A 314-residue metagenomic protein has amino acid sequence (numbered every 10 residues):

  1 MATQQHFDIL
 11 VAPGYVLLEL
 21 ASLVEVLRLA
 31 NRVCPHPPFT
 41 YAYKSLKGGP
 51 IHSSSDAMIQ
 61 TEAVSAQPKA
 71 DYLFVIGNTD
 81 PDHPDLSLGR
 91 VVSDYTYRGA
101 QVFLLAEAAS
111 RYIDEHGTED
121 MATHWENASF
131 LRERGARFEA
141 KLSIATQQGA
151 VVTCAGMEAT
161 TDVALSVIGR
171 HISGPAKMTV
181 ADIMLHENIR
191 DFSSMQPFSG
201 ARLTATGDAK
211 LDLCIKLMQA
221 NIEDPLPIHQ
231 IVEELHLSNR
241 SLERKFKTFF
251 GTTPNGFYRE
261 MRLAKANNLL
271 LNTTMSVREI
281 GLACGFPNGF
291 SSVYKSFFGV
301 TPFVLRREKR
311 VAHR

Functional and structural regions predicted by a protein language model:
A2-S65: N-terminal beta1-alpha1 cap of cysteine-dependent amidohydrolase-like domains
A42-V102: Flexible gly/pro-rich beta->alpha loop and the following alpha-helix that scaffold active-site loops
R90-E126: Catalytic nucleophile loop
G117-S143: A conserved active-site-flanking secondary-structure segment within enzyme catalytic domains
L142-H186: Conserved anion/nucleotide-ligand pocket segment
M195-G256, T273-G285: DNA-binding recognition helix and immediately preceding turn/loop of helix-turn-helix/winged-helix domains
I228, Y258-N267, V304-R314: Short, basic, alpha-helical segments at the C-terminal edge of helix-turn-helix-like DNA-binding modules
N268-K309: Sequence-specific DNA-binding recognition helix
